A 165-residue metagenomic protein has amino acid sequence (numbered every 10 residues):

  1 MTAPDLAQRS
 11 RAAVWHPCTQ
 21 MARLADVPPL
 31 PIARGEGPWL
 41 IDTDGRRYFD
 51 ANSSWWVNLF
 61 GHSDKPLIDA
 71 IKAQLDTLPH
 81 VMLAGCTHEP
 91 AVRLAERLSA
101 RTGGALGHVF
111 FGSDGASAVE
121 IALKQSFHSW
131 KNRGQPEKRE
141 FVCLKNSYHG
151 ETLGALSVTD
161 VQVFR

Functional and structural regions predicted by a protein language model:
M1-E36, C86: Active-site-adjacent loop/helix segments that line or gate small-molecule/cofactor pockets in enzymes
S10, V14, C18, L75 (+3 more regions): Structural signal for hydrophobic packing residues in well-ordered secondary-structure cores of soluble enzyme domains
P29-D50: Active-site and channel-lining beta-strand-loop segments that bind or position nucleotide-derived/phosphorylated
I41-D42, F60-H62, A155-T159: Short beta-strand-to-turn element immediately C-terminal to the catalytic PLP-Schiff-base lysine in fold type I
D42-D44, D50, Q74, E120 (+1 more regions): Acidic active-site catalytic centers that drive phospho-/nucleotidyl reactions and related ester hydrolyses
R46-Y48, S53-C86, R93-S113: Glycine-rich phosphate-binding segment of PLP-dependent enzymes
E96-R165: PLP-dependent aspartate aminotransferase-fold enzymes
